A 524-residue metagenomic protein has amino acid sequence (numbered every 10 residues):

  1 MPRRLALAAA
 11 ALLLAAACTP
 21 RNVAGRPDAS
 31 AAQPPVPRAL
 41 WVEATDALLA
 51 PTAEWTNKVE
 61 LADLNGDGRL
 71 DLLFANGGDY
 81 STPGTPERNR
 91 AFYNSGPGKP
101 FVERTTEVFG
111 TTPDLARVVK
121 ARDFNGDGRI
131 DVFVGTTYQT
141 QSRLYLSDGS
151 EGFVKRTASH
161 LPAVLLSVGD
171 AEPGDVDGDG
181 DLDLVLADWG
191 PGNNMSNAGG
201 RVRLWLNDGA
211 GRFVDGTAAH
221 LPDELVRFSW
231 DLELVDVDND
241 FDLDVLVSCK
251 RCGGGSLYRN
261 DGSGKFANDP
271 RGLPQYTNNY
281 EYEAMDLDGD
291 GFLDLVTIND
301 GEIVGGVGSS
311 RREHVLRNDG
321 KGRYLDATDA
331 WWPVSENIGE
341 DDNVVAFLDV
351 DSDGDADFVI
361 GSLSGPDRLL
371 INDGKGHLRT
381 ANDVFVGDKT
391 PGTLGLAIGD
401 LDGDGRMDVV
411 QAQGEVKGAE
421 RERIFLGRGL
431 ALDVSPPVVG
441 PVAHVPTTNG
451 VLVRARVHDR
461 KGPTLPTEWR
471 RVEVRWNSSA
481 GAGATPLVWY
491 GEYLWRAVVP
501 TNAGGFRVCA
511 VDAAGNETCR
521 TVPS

Functional and structural regions predicted by a protein language model:
A16-A17: C-terminal motif of bacterial Sec signal peptides marking the signal peptidase cleavage site
P20, R26-E54, F92-D114, L146-L166 (+5 more regions): Blade-edge motifs of beta-propeller repeat domains
W55, E87, L115-R117, S167-G169 (+9 more regions): Beta-rich catalytic cores
N57-G66, L115-G126, V168-G178, W230-N239 (+3 more regions): Beta-propeller blade termini
G68-F74, G128-V132, G180-L186, F241-V247 (+3 more regions): Glycine-aliphatic tripeptides that mark coil-to-beta-strand junctions in extracellular and membrane proteins
G77-D79, T137, W189-G190, K250-R251 (+3 more regions): Short loop/turn segments immediately following the C-termini of beta-strands
G395-V434: Blade-level signature of beta-propeller repeat domains, shared across WD40, Kelch, NHL, RCC1 and BNR/Asp-box propellers
G429-S524: Glycan-association/targeting regions that enable binding to alpha-glucans and other polysaccharides
